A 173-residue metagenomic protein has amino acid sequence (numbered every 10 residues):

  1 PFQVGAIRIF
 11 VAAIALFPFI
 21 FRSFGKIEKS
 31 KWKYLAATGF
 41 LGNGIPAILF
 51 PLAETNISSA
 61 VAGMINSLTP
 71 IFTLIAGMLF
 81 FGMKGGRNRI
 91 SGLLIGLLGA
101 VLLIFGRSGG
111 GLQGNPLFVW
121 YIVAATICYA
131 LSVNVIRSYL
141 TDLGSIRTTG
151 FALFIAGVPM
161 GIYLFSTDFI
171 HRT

Functional and structural regions predicted by a protein language model:
P1, T55, S59, I104-L117 (+1 more regions): Membrane-interface helix termini and inter-helical loops of multi-pass transporters
P1-V4, V11, A47-I57, I65 (+3 more regions): Juxtamembrane C-cap of transmembrane helices in multi-pass membrane transport proteins
Q3-I14, F50-K84, R89, A125: Specific alpha-helical transmembrane segments that line the substrate/conduction pathway and gating interfaces
A12, L16, A36, A76 (+4 more regions): Hydrophobic transmembrane alpha-helices of multi-pass small-molecule transport proteins
A13-L16, T73-I75, L79, G111-I170: Transmembrane alpha-helical segments that form core, pore/gating elements of small-molecule transporters/exporters
F17-N66, L102: Specific transmembrane alpha-helical segments of multi-pass solute transporters/efflux pumps, especially DMT/EamA
E28-Y34, G63-N66, G82-L102, L112-F118: Loop-to-transmembrane alpha-helix entry segments
L35-G39, P51, G63, L93 (+2 more regions): Residue-level signature of transmembrane alpha-helical cores of multipass secondary-active transporters and flippases
